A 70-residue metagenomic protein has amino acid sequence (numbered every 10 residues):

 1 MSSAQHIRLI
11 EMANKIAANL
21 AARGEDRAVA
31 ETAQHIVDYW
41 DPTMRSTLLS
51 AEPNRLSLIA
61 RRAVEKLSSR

Functional and structural regions predicted by a protein language model:
M1-D26: N-terminal acidic leader/helix
S2, I10-E11, A30, P53 (+1 more regions): N-terminal intrinsically disordered, cationic/polar leader segments that include organellar targeting peptides
A21-P53: Amphipathic, hydrophobic secondary-structure cores in small proteins
L58-R70: Charged low-complexity stretches with an acidic bias
